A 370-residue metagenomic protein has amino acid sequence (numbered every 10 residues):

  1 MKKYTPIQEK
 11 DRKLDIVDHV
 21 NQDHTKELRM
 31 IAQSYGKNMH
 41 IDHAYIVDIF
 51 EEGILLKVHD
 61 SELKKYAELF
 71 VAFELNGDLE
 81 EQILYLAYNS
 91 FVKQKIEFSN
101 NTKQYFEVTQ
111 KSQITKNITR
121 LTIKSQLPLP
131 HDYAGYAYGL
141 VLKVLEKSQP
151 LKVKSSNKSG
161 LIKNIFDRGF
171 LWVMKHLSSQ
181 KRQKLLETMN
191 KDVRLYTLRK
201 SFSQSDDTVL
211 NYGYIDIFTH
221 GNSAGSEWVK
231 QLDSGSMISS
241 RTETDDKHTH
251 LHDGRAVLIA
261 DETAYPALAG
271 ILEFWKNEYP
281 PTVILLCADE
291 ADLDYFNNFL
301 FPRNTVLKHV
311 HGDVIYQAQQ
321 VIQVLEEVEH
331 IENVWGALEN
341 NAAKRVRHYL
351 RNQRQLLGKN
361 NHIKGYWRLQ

Functional and structural regions predicted by a protein language model:
M1-Q370: Extended, composition-driven regions rather than compact fold-specific motifs
